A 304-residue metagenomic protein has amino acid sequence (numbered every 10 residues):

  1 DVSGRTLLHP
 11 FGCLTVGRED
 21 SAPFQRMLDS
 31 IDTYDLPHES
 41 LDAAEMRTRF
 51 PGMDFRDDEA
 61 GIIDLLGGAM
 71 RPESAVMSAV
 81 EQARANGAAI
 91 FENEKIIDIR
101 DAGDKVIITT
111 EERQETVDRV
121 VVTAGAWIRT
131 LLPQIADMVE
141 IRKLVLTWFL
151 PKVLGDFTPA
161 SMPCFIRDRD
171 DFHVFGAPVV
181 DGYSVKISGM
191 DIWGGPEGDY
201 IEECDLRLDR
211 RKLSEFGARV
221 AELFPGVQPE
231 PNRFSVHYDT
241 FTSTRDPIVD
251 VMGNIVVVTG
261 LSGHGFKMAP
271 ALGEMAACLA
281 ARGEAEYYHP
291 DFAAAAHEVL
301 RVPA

Functional and structural regions predicted by a protein language model:
D1-R49: Dinucleotide-binding Rossmann-like beta1-alpha1 core, especially the glycine-rich loop that anchors the ADP
V2-H9, E115, R119, A126-G253: Active-site substrate-recognition segment that forms the wall of the catalytic cavity or substrate channel
T15-P23, I62-Q82, C204-K212: Short beta-strand to alpha-helix junction loop
R18, A124-G125, T259: Glycine-rich, N-terminal phosphate-binding loop of Rossmann-like dinucleotide-binding domains
D42-A43, E92-E94, T110, R233-S235: Short loop/edge segments at beta-strand edges and connector loops that shape dinucleotide/nucleotide cofactor-binding
F50-D58, R100-I107, F241-D246, V251-G253: A short, glycine/Asx- and small/polar-enriched loop/turn that sits immediately N-terminal to a beta-strand
I63-R119, T123: Helical element adjacent to the flavin cofactor pocket in flavoenzyme catalytic cores
A218-A304: C-terminal catalytic lobe of FAD-dependent flavoproteins
